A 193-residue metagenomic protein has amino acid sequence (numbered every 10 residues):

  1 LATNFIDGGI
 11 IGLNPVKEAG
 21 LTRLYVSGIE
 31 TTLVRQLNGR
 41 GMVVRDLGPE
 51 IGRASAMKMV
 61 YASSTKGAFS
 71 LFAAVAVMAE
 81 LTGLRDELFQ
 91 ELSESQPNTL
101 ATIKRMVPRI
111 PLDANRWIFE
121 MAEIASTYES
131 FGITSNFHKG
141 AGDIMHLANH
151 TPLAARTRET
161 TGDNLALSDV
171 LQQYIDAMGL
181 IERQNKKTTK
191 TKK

Functional and structural regions predicted by a protein language model:
L1-D7, F89, N185-T189: Short intrinsically disordered, low-complexity coil segments enriched in acidic
L1-K66: Rossmann-fold dinucleotide-binding core
K17, R23, K58, K66 (+3 more regions): Context-gated lysine
T31-M42, A74-V77, R116-F119, G162-V170: Short, basic, helix/turn surface patches
G41-R53, A122-F137, Y174-Q184: Electropositive, surface-exposed helix/loop patches at the edges of structured domains that serve as adaptable
M57-D163: Helical "substrate-binding/catalytic lid" subdomain of Rossmann-like NAD(P)-dependent dehydrogenases/reductases
K104, H146-K193: NAD(P)-dependent dehydrogenase/reductase Rossmann-like domain
